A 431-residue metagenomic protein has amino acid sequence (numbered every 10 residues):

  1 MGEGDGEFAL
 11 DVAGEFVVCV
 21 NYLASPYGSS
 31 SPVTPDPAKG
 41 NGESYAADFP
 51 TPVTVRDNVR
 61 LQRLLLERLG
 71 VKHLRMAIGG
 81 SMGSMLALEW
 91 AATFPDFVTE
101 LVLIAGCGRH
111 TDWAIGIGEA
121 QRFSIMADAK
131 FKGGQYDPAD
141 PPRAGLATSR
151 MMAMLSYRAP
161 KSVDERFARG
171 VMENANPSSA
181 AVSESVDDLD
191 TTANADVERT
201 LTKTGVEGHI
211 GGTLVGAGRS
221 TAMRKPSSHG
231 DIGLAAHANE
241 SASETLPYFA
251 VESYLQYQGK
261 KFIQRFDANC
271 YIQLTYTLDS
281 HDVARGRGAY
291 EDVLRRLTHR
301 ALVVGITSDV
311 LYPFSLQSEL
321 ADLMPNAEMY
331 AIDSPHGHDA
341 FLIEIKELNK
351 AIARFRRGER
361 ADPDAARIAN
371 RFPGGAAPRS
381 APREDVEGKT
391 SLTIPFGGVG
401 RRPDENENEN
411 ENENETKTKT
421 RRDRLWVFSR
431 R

Functional and structural regions predicted by a protein language model:
M1-M85, A92-E119, A340, E344 (+4 more regions): Gly/Pro-rich cap/lid or specificity-loop segments adjacent to the active site
A105-K261: Alpha/beta-hydrolase-fold enzymes
C107, T307-D309: Residue-level signal for short, function-critical loop segments
L255-Q258, Q273-V293: Active-site nucleophile elbow and catalytic-triad environment of alpha/beta-hydrolase enzymes
G286, V310-L316: Conserved alpha/beta-hydrolase "acid-adjacent" motif
L297, V303-G305: Short beta-strand/loop motif that positions the catalytic acidic residue of the alpha/beta-hydrolase fold
S318-E319, N326-D404, K419-R431: Catalytic active-site module of serine/aspartate enzymes centered on a nucleophile-bearing elbow/loop
E405-T418: Ser/Thr/Pro-rich, intrinsically disordered low-complexity segments
